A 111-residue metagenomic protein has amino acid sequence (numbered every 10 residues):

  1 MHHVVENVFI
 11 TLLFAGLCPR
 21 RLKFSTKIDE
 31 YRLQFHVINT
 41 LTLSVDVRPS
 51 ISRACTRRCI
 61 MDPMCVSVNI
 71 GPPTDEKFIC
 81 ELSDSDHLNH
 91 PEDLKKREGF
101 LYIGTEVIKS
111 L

Functional and structural regions predicted by a protein language model:
H2-S67, V107-L111: Conserved small-residue hotspots that stabilize compact domain segments
P19, P49, P72-P73, P91: Proline-rich intrinsically disordered, low-complexity coils
S25, I79, F100: A residue-level signal for beta-strand positions that form part of recognition/binding surfaces within mature
T26, D75, K95-K96: A generic structural signal for short, non-catalytic loop/turn and secondary-structure boundary residues
P49, T56-R57, F78, H87-L94: Disulfide-rich extracellular modules in secreted proteins and receptors, prominently including thrombospondin type-1
C55, C65-I70, S83, L101-I103: Broad hydrophobic/π-residue packing in well-ordered secondary structure
V68-N89: Disulfide-stabilized extracellular beta-strand modules
D84-L111: Extracellular juxtamembrane "stalk/stem" segments on the ectodomain side of transmembrane proteins
